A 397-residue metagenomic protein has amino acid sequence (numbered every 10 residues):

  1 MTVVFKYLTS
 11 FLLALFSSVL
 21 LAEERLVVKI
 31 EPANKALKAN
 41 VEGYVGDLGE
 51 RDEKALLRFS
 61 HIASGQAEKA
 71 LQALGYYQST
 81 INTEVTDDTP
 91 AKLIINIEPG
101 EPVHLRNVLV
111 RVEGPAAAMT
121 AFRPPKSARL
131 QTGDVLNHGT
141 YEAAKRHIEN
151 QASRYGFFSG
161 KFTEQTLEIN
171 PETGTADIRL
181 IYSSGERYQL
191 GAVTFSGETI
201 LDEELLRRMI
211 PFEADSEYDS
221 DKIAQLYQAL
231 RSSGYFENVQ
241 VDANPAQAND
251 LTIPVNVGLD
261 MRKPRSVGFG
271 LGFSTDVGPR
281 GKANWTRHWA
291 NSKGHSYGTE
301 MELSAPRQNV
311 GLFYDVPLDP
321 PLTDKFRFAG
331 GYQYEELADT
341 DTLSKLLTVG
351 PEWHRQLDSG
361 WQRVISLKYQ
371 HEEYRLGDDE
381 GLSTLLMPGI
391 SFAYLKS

Functional and structural regions predicted by a protein language model:
M1-F11: Bacterial N-terminal signal peptides that target proteins for export
S10, L20-L21: Cleavable N-terminal signal peptides
E23-K35, G46-T275, N284, G298-V316: Periplasmic polypeptide-binding modules associated with outer-membrane biogenesis and secretion
N40-G43: Secondary-structure capping and domain/repeat boundary segments
D219-S397: Gram-negative/organellar outer-membrane beta-barrel architecture
